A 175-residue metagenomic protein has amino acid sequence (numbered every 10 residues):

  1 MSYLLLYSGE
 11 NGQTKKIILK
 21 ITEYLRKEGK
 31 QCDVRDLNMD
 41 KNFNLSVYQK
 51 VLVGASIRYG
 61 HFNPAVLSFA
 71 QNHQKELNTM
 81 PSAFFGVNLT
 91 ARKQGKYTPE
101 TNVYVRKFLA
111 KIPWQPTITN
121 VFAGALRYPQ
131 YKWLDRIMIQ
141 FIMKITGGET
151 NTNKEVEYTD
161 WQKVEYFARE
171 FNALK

Functional and structural regions predicted by a protein language model:
S2-E28: N-terminal beta1-alpha1 ligand-phosphate binding loop
S8-G12, M39, S56, G60: Short, surface-exposed acidic/glycine-rich loop or hinge patches that mediate macromolecular interfaces
Y24, E28, D33, K50 (+1 more regions): FMN-binding flavodoxin-like domain, especially the glycine-rich phosphate-binding loop
D36: Short loop/edge segments at beta-strand edges and connector loops that shape dinucleotide/nucleotide cofactor-binding
D40-V47: Short amphipathic alpha-helix with an adjacent loop that forms part of the alpha/beta core around
